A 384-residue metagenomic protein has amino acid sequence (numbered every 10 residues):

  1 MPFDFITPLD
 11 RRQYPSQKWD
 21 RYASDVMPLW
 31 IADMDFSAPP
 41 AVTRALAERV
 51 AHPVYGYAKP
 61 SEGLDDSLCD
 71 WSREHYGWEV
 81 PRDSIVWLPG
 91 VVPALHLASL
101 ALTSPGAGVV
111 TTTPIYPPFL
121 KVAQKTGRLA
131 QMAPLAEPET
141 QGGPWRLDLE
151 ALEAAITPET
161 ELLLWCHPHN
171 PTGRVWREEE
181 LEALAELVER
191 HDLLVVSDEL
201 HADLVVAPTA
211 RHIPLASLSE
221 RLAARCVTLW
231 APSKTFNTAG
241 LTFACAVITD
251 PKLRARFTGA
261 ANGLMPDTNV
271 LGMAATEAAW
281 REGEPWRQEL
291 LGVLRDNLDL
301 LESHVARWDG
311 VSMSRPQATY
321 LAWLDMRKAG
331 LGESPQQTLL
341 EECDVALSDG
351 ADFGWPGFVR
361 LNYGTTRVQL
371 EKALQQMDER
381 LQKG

Functional and structural regions predicted by a protein language model:
P2-G90, L97, A279-R281, G384: N-terminal small-domain helix-loop-helix segment of the aminotransferase-like
Y55-E186, D203-L204, A210-S217, R221: Conserved core of the PLP fold type I
P81-R82, R315-L321, G354-P356: Short Gly/Ser/Thr- and Asp/Glu-enriched loop/turn motifs at secondary-structure junctions
T126, R190-H191, L222, W308 (+1 more regions): Helix C-cap/helix->beta junction micro-motif
E199: Walker B catalytic acidic pair
E220-R295, E302: Conserved core segment of the aminotransferase class I/II
L222, S334, T338-S348, D352-G384: PLP-dependent enzyme catalytic core of the Aspartate aminotransferase-like
E277, V293-E302, M313-M326: Conserved glycine-rich beta-strand-loop-beta hairpin in the small C-terminal domain of fold type I
